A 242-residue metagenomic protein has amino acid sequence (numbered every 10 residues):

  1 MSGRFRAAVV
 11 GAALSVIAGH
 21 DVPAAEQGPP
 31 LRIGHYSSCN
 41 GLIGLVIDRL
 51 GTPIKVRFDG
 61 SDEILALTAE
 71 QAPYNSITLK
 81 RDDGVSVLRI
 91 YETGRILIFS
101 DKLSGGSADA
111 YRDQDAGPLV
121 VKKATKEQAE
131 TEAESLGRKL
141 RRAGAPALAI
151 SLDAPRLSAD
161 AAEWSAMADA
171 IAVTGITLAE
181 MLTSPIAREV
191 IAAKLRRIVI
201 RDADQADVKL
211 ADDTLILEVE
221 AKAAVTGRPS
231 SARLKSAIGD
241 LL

Functional and structural regions predicted by a protein language model:
M1-V9: Bacterial N-terminal signal peptides that target proteins for export
G11-I17: Bacterial N-terminal signal peptides
G19-A25: Sec/Tat signal peptide C-region and signal peptidase I cleavage site
A25-Y111: N-terminal Sec/ER secretory leader and immediately downstream segment of secreted/extracellular precursors
Q27-I43, P118-R156: Tryptophan-anchored aromatic micro-motifs
A66-L67, I98-E127, L178, L217-A221 (+2 more regions): Lipid interaction determinants
E134-L242: A eukaryote-biased signal for long
